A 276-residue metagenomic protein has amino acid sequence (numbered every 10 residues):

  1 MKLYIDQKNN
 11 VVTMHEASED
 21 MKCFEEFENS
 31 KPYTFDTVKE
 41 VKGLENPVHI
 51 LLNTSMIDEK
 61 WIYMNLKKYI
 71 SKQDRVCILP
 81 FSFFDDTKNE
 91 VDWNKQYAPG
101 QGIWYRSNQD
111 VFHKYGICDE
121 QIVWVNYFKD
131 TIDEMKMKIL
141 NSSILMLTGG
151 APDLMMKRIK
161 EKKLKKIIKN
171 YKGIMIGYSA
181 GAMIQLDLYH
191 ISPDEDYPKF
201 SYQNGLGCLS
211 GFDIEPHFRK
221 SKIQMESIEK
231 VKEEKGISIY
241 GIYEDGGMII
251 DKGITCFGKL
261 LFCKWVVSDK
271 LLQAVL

Functional and structural regions predicted by a protein language model:
M1-N46: The feature marks helicase ATPase cores and/or their adjacent C-terminal helical subdomains in SF1/SF2/AAA+ helicases
D6-Q7, T13-A17, V38, L52-M56 (+3 more regions): Structural motif
F35, L51, C77, I144-T148 (+2 more regions): Structural motif
N46, Q73, N141-S143, Y171-K172 (+1 more regions): Short, well-ordered alpha-helix to beta-strand connector turns
P47-K72, I78-G102, Y189-L276: C-terminal and late-domain segments of enzyme folds
S107-D119: Short helix-loop-beta junction
I117-M175: Flexible gly/pro-rich beta->alpha loop and the following alpha-helix that scaffold active-site loops
L147-T148, L154-R158, L164-K220: Class I SAM-dependent methyltransferase SAM-binding "motif I" and its flanking Rossmann-like core
